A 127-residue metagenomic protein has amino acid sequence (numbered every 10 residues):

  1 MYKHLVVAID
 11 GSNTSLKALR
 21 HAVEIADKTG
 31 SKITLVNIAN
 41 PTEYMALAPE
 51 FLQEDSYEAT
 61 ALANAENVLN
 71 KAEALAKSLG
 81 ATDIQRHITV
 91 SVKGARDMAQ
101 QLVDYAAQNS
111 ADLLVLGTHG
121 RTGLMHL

Functional and structural regions predicted by a protein language model:
K3-E54, L75-L79, D83-Q85: Small/aliphatic-rich secondary-structure junction motif
A18, M45-L47, R96-A99, H126-L127: Short, well-ordered secondary-structure micro-motifs
A39-T42, V92, T122: Feature marks short, surface-exposed loop/turn motifs that line or immediately flank catalytic pockets and channel
Q53-V68: A short acidic, glycine-rich active-site loop that binds or catalyzes chemistry on phosphate/adenosine moieties
A74-L114: Structural beta-alpha unit
L113-L127: Glycine-rich, Arg-bearing micro-motifs that act as flexible, cationic patches
